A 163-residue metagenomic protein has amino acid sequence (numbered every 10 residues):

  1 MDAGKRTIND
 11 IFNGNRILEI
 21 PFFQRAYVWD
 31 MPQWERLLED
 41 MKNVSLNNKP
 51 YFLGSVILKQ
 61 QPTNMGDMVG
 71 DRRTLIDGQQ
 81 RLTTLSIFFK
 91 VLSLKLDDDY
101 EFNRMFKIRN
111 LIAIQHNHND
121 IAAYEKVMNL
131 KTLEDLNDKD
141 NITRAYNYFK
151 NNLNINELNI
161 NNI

Functional and structural regions predicted by a protein language model:
M1-I163: Glycine- and hydrophobic-rich flexible loops that cap the catalytic core of alpha/beta enzyme folds
